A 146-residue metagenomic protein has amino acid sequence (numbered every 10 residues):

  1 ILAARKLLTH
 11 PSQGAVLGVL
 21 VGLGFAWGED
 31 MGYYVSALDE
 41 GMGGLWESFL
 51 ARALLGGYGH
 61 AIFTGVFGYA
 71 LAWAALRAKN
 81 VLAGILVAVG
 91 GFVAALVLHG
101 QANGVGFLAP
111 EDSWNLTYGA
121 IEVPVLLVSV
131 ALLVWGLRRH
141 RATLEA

Functional and structural regions predicted by a protein language model:
I1-V21, E40-M42, W46, W73-G84: Membrane-interface helix/loop boundary segments of multi-pass membrane proteins
A15-Y34, A88-N103: Small-polar-interrupted transmembrane alpha-helices in polytopic inner-membrane proteins
M31-G32, V66-A70, G84: Conserved binding/catalytic microenvironments
Y33-D39, V105-P110: Juxtamembrane "helix-exit" motif on the non-cytosolic side of transmembrane helices
G43-G44, S48-A53, W114-G119: Non-cytosolic membrane-interface motifs at loop->transmembrane helix junctions
F49-F67: Membrane-interface loop-to-helix entry segments
I62-A78: Alpha-helical transmembrane segments in multipass membrane proteins, preferentially the mid-helix core
R77-V87, G91, L96-A146: C-terminal transmembrane module of polytopic alpha-helical membrane proteins
